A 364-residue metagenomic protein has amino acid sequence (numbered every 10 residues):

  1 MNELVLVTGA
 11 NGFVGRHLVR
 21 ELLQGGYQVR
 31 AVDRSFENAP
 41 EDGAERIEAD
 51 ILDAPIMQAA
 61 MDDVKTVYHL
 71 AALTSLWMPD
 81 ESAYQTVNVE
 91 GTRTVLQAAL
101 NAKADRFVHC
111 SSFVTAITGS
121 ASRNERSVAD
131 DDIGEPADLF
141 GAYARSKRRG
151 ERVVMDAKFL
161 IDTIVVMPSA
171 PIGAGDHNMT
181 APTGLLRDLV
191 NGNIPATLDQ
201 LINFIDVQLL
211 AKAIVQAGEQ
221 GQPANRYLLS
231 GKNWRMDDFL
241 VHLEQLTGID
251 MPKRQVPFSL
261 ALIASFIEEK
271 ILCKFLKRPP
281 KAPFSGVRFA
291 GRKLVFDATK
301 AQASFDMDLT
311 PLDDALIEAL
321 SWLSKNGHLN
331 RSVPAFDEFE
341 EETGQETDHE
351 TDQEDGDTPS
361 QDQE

Functional and structural regions predicted by a protein language model:
V5-G25: N-terminal Rossmann NAD(P)H-binding glycine-rich loop of SDR-like oxidoreductase domains
N38, A44-E90, A98, T118: NAD(P)H-binding glycine-rich loop region in Rossmannoid oxidoreductase-like domains and their noncatalytic homologs
L76, F113-E125, P171-T180: Conserved catalytic-site region of short-chain dehydrogenase/reductase
R93-A142: Conserved Rossmann-fold NAD(P)-dependent oxidoreductase catalytic core, especially the SDR/UDP-sugar
T94, A181, L198-G218, N225: Substrate-positioning beta->alpha
S111, E151-A174: Conserved beta-loop-beta element that borders a ligand/cofactor-binding pocket
G134-D138, L185-L209: A conserved pocket-lining segment of Rossmann-fold NAD(P)-dependent short-chain dehydrogenase/reductase
A213-P280, A298, D314-E364: Mid/C-terminal beta-alpha module of Rossmann-like enzyme folds, strongest in SDR-family dehydrogenases/epimerases
